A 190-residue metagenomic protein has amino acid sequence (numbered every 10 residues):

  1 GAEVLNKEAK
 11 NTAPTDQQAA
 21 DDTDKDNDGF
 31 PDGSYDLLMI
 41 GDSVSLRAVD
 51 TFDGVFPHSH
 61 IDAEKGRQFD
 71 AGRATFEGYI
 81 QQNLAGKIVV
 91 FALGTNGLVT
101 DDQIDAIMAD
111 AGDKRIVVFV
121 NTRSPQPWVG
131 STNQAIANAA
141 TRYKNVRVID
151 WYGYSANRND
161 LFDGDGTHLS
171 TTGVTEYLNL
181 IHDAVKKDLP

Functional and structural regions predicted by a protein language model:
G1-L38, Q82-L84, D188-P190: N-terminal secretory targeting modules
F30-A106, S124-Q134: Conserved SGNH/GDSL esterase-like catalytic core that processes O-acyl groups on lipids and polysaccharides
L38-I40, V118, R147-I149: Hydrophobic/aromatic beta-strand patches that form the interior of the parallel beta-sheet core in alpha/beta enzyme
D113-I116: A short helix->loop->beta-strand "cap" motif at the edges of active sites that frequently abuts
V129-P190: Catalytic His-Asp segment of secreted/periplasmic serine-dependent ester chemistry enzymes
